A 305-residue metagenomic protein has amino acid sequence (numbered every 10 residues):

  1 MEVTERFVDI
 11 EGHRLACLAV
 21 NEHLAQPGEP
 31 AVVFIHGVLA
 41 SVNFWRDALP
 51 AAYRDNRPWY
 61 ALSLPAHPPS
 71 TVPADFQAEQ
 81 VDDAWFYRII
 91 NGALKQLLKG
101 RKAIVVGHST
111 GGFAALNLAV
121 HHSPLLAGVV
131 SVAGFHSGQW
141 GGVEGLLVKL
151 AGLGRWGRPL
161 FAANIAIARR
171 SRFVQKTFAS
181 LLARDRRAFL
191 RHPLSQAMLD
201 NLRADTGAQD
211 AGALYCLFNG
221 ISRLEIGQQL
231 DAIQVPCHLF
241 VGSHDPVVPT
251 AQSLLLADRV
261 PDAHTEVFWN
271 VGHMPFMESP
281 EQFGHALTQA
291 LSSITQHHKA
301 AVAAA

Functional and structural regions predicted by a protein language model:
H13-D75: Conserved HGGG/HGGXW glycine-rich cap/lid loop of the alpha/beta-hydrolase fold
H36-V38, G107-S109, G242: Conserved alpha/beta-hydrolase "nucleophile elbow" surrounding the catalytic nucleophile
Y60-V106, T110, H285: Active-site loop/oxyanion-hole signature of alpha/beta-hydrolase fold enzymes
V120, G128-I167: Flexible "cap/lid" loop of the alpha/beta hydrolase fold
W140-G141, I165-D231: Conserved alpha/beta-hydrolase catalytic His-Asp/Glu region
I233, L239-V241, D245: Short beta-strand/loop motif that positions the catalytic acidic residue of the alpha/beta-hydrolase fold
P246-Q252: Conserved alpha/beta-hydrolase "acid-adjacent" motif
V271-G284: Catalytic histidine-centered segment of alpha/beta-hydrolase-like enzymes
